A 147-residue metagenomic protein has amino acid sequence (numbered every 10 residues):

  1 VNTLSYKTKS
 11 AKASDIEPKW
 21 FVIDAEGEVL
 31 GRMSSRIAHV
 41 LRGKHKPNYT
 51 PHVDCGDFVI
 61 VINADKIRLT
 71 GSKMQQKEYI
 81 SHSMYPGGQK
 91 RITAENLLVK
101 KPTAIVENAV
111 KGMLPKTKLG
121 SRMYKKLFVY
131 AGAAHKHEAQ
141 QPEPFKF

Functional and structural regions predicted by a protein language model:
V1-E107, K118, K136-F147: Ribosome large-subunit tunnel/peptidyl-transferase-proximal elements
L114-Y130: C-terminal structural segments of small proteins and small subunits
V129-H137: Short, highly charged C-terminal tails/helix-capping segments
